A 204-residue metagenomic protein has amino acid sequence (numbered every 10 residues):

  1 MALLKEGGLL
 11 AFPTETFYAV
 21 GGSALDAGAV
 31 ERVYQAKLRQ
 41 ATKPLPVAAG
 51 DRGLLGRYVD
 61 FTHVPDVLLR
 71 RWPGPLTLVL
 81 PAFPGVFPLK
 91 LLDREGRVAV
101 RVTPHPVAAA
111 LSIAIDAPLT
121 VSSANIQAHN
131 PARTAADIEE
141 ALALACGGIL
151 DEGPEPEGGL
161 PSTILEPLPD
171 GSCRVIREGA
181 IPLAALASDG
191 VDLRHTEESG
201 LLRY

Functional and structural regions predicted by a protein language model:
M1-Y204: Active-site-adjacent structural elements in enzyme catalytic cores
